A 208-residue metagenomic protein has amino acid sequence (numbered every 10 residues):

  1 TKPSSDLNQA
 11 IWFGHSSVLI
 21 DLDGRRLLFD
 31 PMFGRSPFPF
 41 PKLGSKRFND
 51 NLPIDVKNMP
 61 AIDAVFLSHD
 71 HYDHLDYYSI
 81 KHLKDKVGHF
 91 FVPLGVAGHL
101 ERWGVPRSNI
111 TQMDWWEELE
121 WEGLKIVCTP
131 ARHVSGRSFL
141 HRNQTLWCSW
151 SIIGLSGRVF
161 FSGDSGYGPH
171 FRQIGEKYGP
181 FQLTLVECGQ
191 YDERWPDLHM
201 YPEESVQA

Functional and structural regions predicted by a protein language model:
T1-L7, F13, S17-D70, Y77-H82 (+3 more regions): Pre-active-site segment of Zn-dependent metallo-hydrolases
T1-L7, N58, V92-G157: Metallo-beta-lactamase
Q9-W12, R26-D30, K125-A131, R158-D164: Active-site-proximal beta-strand elements of phosphoester/diester hydrolases
P31-F33, D70, A131-R132, G163-S165 (+1 more regions): Active-site metal-binding loops of divalent metal-dependent hydrolases
F48, M59, A64, H89-G98 (+2 more regions): Cap/insert and terminal regions of metallo-dependent hydrolase folds
H71-L75, A97-H99, E117-E120, V134-G136 (+2 more regions): Active-site environment of divalent metal-dependent phosphoester hydrolases
S79-K86, I153-V159: Short, surface-exposed connector motifs at secondary-structure boundaries
